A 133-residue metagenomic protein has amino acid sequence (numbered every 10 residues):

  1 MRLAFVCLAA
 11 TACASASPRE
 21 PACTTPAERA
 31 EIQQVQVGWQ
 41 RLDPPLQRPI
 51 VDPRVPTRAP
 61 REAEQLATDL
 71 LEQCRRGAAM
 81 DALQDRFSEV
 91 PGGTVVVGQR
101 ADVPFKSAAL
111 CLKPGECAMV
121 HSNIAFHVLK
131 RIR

Functional and structural regions predicted by a protein language model:
M1-V6: Sec-dependent signal peptide recognition, specifically the positively charged N-region followed immediately by
C7, V96-G98, H121: N-terminal non-cleavable signal-anchor helices
T11-A12: C-terminal motif of bacterial Sec signal peptides marking the signal peptidase cleavage site
S17-P49, V103-R133: Proteostasis/folding factors centered on peptidyl-prolyl cis-trans isomerases
A30, E62-L66: Alpha-helix N-cap/N′ positions at the starts of helices
P44-P60: Short, polar loop/linker segments at the starts of domains and inter-domain junctions
Q65-K106: Peptidyl-prolyl cis-trans isomerase
